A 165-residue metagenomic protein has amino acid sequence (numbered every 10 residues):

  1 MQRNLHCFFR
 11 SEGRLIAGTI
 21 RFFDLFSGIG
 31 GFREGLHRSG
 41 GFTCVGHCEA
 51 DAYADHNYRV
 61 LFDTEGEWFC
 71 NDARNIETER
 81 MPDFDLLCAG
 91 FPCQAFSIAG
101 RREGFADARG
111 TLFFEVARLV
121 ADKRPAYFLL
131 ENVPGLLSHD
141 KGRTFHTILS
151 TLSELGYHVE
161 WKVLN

Functional and structural regions predicted by a protein language model:
M1-N165: Conserved active-site and SAM-binding loop architecture of S-adenosyl-L-methionine-dependent nucleic-acid
